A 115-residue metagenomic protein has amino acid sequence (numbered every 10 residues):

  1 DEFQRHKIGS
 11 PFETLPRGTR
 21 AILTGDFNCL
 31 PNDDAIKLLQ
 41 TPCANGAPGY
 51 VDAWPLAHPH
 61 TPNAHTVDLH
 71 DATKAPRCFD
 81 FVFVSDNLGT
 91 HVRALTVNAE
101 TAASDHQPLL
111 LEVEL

Functional and structural regions predicted by a protein language model:
D1-L115: Active-site regions of metal-assisted phosphoester/phosphodiester hydrolases, unifying DNase/endonuclease modules
